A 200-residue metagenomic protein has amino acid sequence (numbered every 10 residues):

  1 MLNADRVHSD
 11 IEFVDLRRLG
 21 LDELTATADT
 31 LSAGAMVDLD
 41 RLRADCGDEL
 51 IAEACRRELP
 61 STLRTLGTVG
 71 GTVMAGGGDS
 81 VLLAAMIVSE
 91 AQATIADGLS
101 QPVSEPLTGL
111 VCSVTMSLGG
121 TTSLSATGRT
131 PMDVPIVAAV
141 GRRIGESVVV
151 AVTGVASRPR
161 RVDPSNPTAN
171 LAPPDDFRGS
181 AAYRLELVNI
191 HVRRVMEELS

Functional and structural regions predicted by a protein language model:
M1-S200: C-terminal structural segment of proteins
